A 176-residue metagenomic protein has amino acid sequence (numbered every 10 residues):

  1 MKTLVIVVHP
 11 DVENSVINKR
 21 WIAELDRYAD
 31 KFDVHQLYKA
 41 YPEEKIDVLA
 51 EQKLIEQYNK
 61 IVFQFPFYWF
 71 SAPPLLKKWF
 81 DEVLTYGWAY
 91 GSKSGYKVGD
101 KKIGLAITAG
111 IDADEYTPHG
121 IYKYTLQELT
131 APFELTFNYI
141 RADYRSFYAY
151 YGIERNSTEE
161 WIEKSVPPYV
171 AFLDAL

Functional and structural regions predicted by a protein language model:
M1-F32, S165, Y169-V170: N-terminal beta1-alpha1 ligand-phosphate binding loop
V5, V34, F63, I103-I107 (+1 more regions): Structural beta-sheet core signal
V16-R20, I46, P74-K78, E160: Generic recognition of short, well-ordered alpha-helical segments
I22, D26, T130-L176: Glycine-rich phosphate/pyrophosphate-binding loop and the adjoining helix
K31, I61, D143: Residue-level detector of anion-binding/catalytic polar loops
K31-E44: A short beta-strand-loop structural module common to alpha/beta enzyme folds
P42-Y58, S165-P168: Glycine-rich, highly charged phosphate/nucleotide-binding loops
L49-E134: Helix-loop-strand module that forms the ligand-binding subsite of alpha/beta enzymes
